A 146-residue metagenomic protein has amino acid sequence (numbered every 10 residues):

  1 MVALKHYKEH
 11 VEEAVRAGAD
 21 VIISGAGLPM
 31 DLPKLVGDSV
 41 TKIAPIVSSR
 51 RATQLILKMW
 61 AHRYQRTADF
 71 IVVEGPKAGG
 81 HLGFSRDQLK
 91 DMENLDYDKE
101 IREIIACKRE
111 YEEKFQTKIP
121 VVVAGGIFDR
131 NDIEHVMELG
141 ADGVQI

Functional and structural regions predicted by a protein language model:
M1-F115: Active-site entrance/lid segments in N-terminal catalytic domains of soluble metabolic enzymes
Q116-K118, L139: Short gly/pro-enriched beta-turn/loop segments at secondary-structure junctions
P120-F128, I146: Glycine-rich beta-strand-to-loop/alpha-helix junction loops that act as flexible
E134-I146: A compact, surface-exposed functional segment
